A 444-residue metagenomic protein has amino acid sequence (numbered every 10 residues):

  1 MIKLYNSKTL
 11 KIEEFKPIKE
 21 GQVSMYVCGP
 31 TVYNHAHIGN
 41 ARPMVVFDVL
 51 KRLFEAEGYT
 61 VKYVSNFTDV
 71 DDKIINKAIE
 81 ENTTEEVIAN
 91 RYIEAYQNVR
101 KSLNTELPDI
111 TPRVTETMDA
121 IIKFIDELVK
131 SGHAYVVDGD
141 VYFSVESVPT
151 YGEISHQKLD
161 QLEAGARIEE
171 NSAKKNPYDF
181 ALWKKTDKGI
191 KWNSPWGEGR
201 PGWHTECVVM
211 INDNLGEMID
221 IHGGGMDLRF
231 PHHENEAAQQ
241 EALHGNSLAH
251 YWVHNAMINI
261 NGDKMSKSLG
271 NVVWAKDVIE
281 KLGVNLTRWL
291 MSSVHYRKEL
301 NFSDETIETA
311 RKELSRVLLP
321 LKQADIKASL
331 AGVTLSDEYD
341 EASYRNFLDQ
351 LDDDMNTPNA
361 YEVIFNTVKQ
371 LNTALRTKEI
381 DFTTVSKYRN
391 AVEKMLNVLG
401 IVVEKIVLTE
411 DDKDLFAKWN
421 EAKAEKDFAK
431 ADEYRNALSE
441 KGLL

Functional and structural regions predicted by a protein language model:
M1-Y33, D48, N98, D119-K327: Alpha-helical recognition segments enriched in aromatics with Gly/Pro capping that present substrate-recognition
T9-E14, I18-E106: N-terminal, positively charged nucleic-acid-binding surface of large information/translation enzymes
R52, N212-D213, K369-N372: Short glycine/serine- and small hydrophobic-enriched flexible loop segments
Y59, H133, L443: Short phosphate-binding/catalytic loops that engage adenosine nucleotides
F67-D71, I93-Y96, E106-I121, G139-V148: Short, glycine/charge-rich beta-strand/loop segments that flank catalytic centers and engage negatively charged groups
K264, V273-L444: Structural preference for alpha-helix termini/caps and helix-kink/transition segments
